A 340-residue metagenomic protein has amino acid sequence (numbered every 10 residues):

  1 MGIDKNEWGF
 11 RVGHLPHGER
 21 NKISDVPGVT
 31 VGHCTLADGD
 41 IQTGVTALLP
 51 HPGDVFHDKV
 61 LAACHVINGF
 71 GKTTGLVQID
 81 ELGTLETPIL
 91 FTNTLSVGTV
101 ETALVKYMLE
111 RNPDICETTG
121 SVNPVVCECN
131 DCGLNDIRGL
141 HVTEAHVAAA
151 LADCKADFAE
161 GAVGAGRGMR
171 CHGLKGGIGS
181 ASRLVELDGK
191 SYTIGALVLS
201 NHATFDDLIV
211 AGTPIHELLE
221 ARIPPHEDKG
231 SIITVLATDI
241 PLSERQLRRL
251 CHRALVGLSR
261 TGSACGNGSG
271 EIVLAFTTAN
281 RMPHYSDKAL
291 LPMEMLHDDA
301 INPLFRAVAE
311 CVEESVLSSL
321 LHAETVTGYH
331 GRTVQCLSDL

Functional and structural regions predicted by a protein language model:
M1-L340: Alpha/propeptide regions of enzymes that mature by internal proteolysis
